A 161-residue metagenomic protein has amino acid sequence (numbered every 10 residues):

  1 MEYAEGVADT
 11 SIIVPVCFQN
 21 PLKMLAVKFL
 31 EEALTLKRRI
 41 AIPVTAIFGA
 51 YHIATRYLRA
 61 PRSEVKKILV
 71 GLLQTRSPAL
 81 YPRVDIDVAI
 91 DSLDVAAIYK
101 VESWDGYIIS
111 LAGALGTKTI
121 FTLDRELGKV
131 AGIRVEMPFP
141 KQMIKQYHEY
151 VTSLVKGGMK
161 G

Functional and structural regions predicted by a protein language model:
M1-I42, A60-S63, I144-G161: Short, well-structured N-terminal submotif of metal-dependent ribonuclease cores
M1-Y3, I109, A114-G161: Acidic, PIN/NYN-like endoribonuclease modules and their adjacent C-terminal/linker elements
I13, I47, L127-G128: A generic structural signal for short hydrophobic patches within well-formed alpha-helices
V14, Y51-T55, L93: Amphipathic alpha-helical segments within well-ordered protein domains
E32-A33, L72, V95, L115: Hydrophobic helix-cap positions at the C-terminus of alpha-helices in RecA-like/P-loop ATPase nucleotide-binding cores
I42-V44, T122-L123: Short beta-strand segments at enzyme active-site cores
T45, G49-L80, V88: Active-site-proximal, substrate-binding regions of enzyme catalytic domains and RNA-binding/basic surfaces
A79-I120, R125: Active-site neighborhoods of divalent-metal-dependent phosphate/nucleic-acid chemistry enzymes
